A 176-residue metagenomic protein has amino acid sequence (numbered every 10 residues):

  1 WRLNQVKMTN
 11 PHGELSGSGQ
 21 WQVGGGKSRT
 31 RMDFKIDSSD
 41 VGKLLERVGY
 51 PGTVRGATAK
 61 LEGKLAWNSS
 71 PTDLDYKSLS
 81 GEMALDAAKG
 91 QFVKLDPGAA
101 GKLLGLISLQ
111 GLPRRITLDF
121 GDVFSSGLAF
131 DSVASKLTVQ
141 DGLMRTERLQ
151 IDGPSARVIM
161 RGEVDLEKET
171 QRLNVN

Functional and structural regions predicted by a protein language model:
R2-N176: Small-residue helix/turn framework positions
